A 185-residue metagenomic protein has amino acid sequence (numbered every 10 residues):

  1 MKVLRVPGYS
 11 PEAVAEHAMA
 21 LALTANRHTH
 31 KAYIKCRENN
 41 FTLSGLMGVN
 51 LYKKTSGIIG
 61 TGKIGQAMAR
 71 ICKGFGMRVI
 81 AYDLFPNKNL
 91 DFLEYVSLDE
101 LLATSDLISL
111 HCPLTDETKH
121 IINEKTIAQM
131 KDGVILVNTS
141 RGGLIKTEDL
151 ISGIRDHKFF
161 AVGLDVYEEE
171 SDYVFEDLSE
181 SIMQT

Functional and structural regions predicted by a protein language model:
M1, D91-L98, E180, T185: Active-site regions of enzymes building and remodeling cell-envelope glycoconjugates
M1-Y9, D83, S140: Short beta->alpha connector loops at strand-helix junctions that form conserved, small/polar/Pro-enriched
K2-V3, H28, R78: Residue-level detector of anion-binding/catalytic polar loops
L4, G133-T185: Rossmann-like dinucleotide-binding domain for NAD(H)/NADP(H)
P7-T55, A67-G74: Phosphate-binding beta-alpha-beta segment of Rossmann-like dinucleotide-binding domains, i.e., the NAD(P)
A13, R78-Y82, P86-K88, G163 (+1 more regions): Structural/interface elements that position substrates and couple domains in central-metabolism enzymes
K35-S44, N89-Y95, D116-I121, G143-L144 (+2 more regions): Short gly/ser/thr-rich secondary-structure transition/capping motifs
S44-D132: Rossmann-like dinucleotide/phosphate-binding beta-alpha-beta segment
